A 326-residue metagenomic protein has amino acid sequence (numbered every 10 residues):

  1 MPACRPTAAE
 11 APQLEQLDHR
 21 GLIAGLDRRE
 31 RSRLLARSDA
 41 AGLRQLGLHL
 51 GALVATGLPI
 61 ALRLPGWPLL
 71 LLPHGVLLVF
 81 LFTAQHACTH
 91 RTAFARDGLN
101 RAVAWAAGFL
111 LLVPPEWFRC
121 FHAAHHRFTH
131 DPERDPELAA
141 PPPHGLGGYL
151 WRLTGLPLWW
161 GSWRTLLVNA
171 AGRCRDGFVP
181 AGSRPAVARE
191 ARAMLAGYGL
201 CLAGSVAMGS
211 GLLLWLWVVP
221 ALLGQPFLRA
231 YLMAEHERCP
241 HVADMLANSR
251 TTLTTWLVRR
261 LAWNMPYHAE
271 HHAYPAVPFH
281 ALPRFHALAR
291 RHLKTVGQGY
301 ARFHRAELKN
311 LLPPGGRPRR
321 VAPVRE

Functional and structural regions predicted by a protein language model:
M1-L77, A84, G108-L214, H280-E326: Non-catalytic, topology-defining segments of multipass membrane proteins
A36, A87-A95: Transmembrane alpha-helical segments that serve as helix-helix packing and pore/cofactor-lining elements in multipass
V76-C88, P114-W117, G161-L166, W217-D244 (+1 more regions): Transmembrane alpha-helical segments that form the membrane-embedded catalytic/substrate-channel core of multi-pass
T92, H126-T129, A234: Protein kinase-like catalytic domain
A93-L112, E133-G148, A243-W256: Juxtamembrane helix-capping/reentrant segments at transmembrane boundaries
F94-A102, W117, L222, A281: Short acidic-hydrophobic sequence patches enriched in Asp/Glu that either
G177-E235, S249-R250, T254-W256, W263-Y267 (+1 more regions): C-terminal membrane-associated helical module and adjoining short loops/tails
